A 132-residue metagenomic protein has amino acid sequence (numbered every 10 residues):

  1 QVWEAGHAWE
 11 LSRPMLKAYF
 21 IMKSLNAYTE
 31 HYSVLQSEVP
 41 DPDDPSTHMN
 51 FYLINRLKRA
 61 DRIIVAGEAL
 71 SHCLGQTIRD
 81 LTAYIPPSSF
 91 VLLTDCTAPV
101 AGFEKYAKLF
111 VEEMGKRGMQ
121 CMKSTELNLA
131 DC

Functional and structural regions predicted by a protein language model:
Q1-C132: Active-site-adjacent betaalpha module
